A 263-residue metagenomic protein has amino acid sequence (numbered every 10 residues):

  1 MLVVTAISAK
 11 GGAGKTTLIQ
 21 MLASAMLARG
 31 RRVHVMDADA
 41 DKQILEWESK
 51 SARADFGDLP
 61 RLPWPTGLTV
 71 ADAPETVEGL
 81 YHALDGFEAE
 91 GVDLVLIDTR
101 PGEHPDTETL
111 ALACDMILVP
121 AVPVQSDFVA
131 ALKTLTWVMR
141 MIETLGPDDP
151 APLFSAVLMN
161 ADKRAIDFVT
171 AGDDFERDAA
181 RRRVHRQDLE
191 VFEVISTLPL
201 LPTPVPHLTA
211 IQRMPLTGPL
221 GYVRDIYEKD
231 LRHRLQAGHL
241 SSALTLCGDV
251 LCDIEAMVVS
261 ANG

Functional and structural regions predicted by a protein language model:
V4-K10, S24-L96, P101, P105: P-loop/Walker-type NTP enzyme "switch/lid" segment
K15: Conserved lysine of the Walker
D106-Q125: Inter-motif core of Ras-like GTPase G domains
A131-D148: Conserved C-terminal guanine-recognition region of P-loop GTPase G domains, centered on the G4
D162-E228: Beta-strand-loop-alpha "switch" segments that mediate conformational coupling across diverse proteins
D225-G263: NTP-binding/hydrolysis catalytic cores, primarily Walker-type P-loop NTPases
